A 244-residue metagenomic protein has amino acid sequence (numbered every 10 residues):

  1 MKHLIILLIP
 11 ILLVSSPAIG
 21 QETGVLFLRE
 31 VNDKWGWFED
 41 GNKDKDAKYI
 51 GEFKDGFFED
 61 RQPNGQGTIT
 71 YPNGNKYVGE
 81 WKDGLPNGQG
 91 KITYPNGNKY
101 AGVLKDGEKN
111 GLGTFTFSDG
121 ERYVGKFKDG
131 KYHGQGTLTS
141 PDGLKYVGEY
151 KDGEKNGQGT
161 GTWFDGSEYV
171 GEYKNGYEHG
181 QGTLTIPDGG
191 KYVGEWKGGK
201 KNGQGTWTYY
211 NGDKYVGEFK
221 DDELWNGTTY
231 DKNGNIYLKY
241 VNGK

Functional and structural regions predicted by a protein language model:
L4-V14: Sec-dependent N-terminal signal peptides
S15-K244: Glycine/tyrosine- and acidic-biased, solvent-exposed loop/turn segments at the edges of beta-strands
